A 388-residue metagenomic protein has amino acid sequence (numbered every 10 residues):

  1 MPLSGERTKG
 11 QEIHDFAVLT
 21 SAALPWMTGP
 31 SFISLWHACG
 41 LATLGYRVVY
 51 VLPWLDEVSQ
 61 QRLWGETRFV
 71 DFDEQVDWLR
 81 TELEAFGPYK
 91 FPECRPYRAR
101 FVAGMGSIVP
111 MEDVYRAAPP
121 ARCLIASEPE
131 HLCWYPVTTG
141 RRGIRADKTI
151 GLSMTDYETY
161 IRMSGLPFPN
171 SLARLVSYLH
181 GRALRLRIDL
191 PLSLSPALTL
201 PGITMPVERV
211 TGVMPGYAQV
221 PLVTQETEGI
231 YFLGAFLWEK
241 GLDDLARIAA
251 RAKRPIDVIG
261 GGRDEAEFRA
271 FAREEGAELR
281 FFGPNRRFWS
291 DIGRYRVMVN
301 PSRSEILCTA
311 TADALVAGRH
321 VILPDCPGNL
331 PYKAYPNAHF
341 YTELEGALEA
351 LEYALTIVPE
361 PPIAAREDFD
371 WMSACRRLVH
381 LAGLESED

Functional and structural regions predicted by a protein language model:
M1-F86: N-terminal subdomain of nucleotide-sugar transferases
C123-I125, T139-R162, P191-L192, T211: Active-site proximal beta-strand in glycosyltransferases
Y157, N170-P191: Membrane-proximal helix-turn-helix segments that form the acceptor-binding/catalytic region of lipid-linked
Y217-K253, D257: Conserved donor-binding/catalytic core segment of Leloir-type glycosyltransferases
A266-N285: Nucleotide-activated donor-binding/catalytic signature segment of Leloir-type glycosyltransferases, i.e., the conserved
R303: Aromatic "clamp/platform" in nucleotide-sugar-dependent glycosyltransferases that forms part of the donor/acceptor
V316, H320-L323: Short hydrophobic beta-strand element within catalytic cores of glycosyltransferases and related nucleotide-activated
E345, L355-D388: A charged, aromatic-enriched C-terminal amphipathic alpha-helix characteristic of glycosyltransferases across folds
